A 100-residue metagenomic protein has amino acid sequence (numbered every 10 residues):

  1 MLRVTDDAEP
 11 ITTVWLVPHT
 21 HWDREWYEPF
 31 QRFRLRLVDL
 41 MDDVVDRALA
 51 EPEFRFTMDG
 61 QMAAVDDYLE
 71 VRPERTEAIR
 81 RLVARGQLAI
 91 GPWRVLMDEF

Functional and structural regions predicted by a protein language model:
M1-F100: Carbohydrate-active enzymes and regulators
